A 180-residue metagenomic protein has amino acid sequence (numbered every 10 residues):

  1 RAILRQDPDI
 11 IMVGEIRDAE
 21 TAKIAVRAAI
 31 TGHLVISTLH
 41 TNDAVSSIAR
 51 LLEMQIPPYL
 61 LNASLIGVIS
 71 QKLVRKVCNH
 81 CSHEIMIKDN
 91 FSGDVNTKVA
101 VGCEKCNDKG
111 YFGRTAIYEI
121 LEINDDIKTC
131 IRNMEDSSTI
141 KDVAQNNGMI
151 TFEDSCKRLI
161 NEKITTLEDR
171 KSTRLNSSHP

Functional and structural regions predicted by a protein language model:
R1-R174: Short, flexible helix-loop junctions that flank or precede catalytic/ligand sites
L175-P180: Positively charged, low-complexity/disordered segments
